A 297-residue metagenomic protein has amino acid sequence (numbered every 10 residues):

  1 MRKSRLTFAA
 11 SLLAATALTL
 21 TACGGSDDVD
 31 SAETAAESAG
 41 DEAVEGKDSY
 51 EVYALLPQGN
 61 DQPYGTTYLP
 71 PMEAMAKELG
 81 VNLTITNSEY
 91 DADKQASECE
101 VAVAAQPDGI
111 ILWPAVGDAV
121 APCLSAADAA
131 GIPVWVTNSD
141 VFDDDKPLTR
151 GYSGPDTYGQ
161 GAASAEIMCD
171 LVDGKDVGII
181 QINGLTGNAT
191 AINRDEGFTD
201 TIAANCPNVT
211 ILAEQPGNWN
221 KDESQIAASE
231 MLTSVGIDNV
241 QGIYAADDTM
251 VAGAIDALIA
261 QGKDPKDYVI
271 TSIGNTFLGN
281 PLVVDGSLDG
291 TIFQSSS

Functional and structural regions predicted by a protein language model:
R2-T7, A22-S297: A residue-level marker of the well-folded mature domains of exported/periplasmic proteins
T7-A14: Sec-dependent N-terminal signal peptides
